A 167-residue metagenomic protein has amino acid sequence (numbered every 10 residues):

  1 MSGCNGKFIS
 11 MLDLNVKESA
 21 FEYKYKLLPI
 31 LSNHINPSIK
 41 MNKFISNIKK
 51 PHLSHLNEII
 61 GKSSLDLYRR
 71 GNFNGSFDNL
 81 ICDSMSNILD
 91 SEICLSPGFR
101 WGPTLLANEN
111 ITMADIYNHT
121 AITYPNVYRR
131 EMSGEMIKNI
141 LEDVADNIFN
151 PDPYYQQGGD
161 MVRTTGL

Functional and structural regions predicted by a protein language model:
M1-H55, I148-Q156: Active-site-adjacent helix-turn-beta-strand microarchitecture at beta-sheet edges that either contains or buttresses
S2-G3, R70, N74, R129: Glycine- and other small-residue-rich loops at beta-strand/loop junctions that grip anionic moieties
F8, A20, N79-D83, N87-L167: Feature captures C-terminal
F21-K24, L28, I59-L65, D115-T123: Short acidic (Asp/Glu) and glycine-rich catalytic loops that position anionic groups and cofactors
S32-T112: Hard-cation-handling environments
